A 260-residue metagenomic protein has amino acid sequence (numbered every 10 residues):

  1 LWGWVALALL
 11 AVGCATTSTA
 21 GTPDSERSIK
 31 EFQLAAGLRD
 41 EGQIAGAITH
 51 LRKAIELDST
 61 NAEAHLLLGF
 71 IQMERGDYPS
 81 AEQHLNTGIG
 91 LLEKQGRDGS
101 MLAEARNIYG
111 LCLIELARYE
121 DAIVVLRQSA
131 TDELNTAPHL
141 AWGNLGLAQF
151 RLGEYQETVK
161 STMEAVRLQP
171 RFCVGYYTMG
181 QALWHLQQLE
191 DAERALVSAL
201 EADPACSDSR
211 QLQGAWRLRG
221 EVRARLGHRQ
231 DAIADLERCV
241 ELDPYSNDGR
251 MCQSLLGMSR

Functional and structural regions predicted by a protein language model:
V12-K30: Bacterial Sec signal peptide processing site at the extreme N-terminus
E26-L57: Alpha-helical segment of the N-proximal tetratricopeptide repeat
Q33, L67, M101, I108 (+5 more regions): Canonical tetratricopeptide repeat
D40-E41, E74-R75, E115, R151 (+3 more regions): Register position in tetratricopeptide repeats
